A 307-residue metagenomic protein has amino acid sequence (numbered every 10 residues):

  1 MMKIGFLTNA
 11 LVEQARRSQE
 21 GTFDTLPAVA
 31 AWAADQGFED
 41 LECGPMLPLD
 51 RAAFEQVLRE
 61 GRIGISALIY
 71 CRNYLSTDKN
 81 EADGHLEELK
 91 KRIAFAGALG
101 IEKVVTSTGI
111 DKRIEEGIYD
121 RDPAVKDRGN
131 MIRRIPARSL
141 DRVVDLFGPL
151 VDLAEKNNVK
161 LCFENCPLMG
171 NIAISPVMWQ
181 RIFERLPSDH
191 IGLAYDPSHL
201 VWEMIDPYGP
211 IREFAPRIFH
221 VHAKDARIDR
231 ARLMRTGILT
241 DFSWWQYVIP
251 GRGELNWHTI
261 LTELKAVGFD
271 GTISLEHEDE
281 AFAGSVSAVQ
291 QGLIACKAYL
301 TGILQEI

Functional and structural regions predicted by a protein language model:
M1-K103, R133-V144, G148, E155 (+4 more regions): N-terminal pre-domain/capping segments
N9-L11, G44-M46, Y70-N73, G109-D111 (+4 more regions): Active-site beta-loop-alpha junctions enriched in small/polar residues
S18-F23, I114-K126, R230-D241: Short, flexible, mixed-charge acidic loops at enzyme active sites
A34, L41, L68, V144-E254 (+1 more regions): Acidic/histidine-rich catalytic cores of soluble enzymes
E42-C43, A67-L68, E102-G109, V159-E164 (+1 more regions): Short beta-strand segments at enzyme active-site cores
K126-S139, N165-N171, Y247-V248: Surface-exposed cleft-lining segments at the edges of enzyme active sites
G253-A266: A short, acidic, amphipathic alpha-helical segment used as a generic capping/interface helix at domain edges
S274-Q291: A short, acidic, flexible beta-alpha connecting loop/helix-capping segment that sits on the rim of active
